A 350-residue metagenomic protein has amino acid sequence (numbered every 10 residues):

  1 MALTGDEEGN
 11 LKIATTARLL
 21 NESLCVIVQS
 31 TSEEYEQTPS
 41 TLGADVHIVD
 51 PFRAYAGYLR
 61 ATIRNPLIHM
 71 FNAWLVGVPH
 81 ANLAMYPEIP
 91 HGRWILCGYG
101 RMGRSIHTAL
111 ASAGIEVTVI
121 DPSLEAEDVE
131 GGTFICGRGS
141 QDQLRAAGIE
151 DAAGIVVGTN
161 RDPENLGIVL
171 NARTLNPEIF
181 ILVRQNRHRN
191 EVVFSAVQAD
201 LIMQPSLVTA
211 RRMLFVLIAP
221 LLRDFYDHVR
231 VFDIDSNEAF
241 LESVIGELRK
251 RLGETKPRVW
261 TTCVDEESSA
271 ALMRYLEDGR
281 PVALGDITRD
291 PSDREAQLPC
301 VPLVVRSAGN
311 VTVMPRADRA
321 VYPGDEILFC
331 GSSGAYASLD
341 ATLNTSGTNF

Functional and structural regions predicted by a protein language model:
M1-I63, I135-P220: Phosphate-bearing ligand-interacting subdomains that bind or position ATP/ADP/UDP/GDP/NAD(P) or nucleotide-linked
Q37-D128, C136, L201-F350: Cytosolic regulatory domains of K+ homeostasis systems
